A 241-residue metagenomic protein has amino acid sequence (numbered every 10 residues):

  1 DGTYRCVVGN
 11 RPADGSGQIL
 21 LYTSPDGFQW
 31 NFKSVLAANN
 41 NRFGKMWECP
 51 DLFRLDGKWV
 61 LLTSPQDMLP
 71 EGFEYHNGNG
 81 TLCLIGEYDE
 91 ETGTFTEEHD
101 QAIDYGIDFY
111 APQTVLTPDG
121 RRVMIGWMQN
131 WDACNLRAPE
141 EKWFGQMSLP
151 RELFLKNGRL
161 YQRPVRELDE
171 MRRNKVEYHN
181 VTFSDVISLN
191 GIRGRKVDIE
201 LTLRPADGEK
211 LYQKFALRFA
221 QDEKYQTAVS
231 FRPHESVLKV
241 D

Functional and structural regions predicted by a protein language model:
D1-A13, I19-Y22, F32-V35, N40 (+4 more regions): Hydrophobic core segments of beta-strands in well-ordered, beta-rich domains
P12-G17, E74-G80, F144: Short, solvent-exposed loop/turn segments at conserved positions within beta-propeller repeat blades
G15, M46, R195: Exposed loop/turn and edge beta-strand positions of beta-sandwich/beta-sheet ligand-binding modules
S24-F32, E90-T94: Asp-box/BNR beta-propeller loop motif
N41-W47, Y105-D108: Short glycine-/Asp-/Thr-/Trp-enriched loop segments that recur within the blades of beta-propeller repeat domains
P50, M68, H76-N79, W131 (+1 more regions): Short secondary-structure boundary/capping segments
L55-D56, P65-D89: Acidic, glycine-rich loop-and-beta core segments that form the ion-binding/anion-interacting portion of active sites
L82-H99, I103-D108, Q113-D241: Beta-rich accessory regions
